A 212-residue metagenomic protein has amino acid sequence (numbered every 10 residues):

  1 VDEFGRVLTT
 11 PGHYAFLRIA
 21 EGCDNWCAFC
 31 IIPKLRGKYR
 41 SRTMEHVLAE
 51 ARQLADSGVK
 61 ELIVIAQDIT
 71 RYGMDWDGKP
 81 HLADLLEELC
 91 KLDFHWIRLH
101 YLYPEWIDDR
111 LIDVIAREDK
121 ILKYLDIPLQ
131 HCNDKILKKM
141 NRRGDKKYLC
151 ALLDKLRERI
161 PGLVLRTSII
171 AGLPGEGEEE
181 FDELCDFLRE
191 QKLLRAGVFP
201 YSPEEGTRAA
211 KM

Functional and structural regions predicted by a protein language model:
V1-Y72, R110, L125, K146-E158 (+3 more regions): Proteins enriched for Cys/Gly/acidic motifs involved in redox and nucleic-acid/cofactor modification
D56-E178: Conserved SAM/AdoMet-binding glycine-rich loop
A209-M212: Radical SAM enzyme core and accessory elements
